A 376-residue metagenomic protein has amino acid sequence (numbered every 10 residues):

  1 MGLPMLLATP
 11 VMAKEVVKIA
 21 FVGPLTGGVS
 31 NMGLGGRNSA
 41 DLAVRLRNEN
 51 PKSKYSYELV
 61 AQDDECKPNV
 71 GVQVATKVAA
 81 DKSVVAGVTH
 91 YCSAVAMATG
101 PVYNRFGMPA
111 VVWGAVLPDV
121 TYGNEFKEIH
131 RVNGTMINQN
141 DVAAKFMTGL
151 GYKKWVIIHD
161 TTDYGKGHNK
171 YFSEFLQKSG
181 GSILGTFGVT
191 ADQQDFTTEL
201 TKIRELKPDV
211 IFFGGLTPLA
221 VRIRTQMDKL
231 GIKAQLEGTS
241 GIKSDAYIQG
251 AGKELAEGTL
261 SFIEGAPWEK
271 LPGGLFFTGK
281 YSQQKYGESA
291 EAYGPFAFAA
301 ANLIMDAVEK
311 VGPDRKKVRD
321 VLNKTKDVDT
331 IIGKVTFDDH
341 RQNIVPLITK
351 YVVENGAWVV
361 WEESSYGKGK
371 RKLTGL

Functional and structural regions predicted by a protein language model:
M1-L6: Bacterial N-terminal signal peptides
L7-A13: Sec/Tat signal peptide C-region and signal peptidase I cleavage site
A13-L376: Extracytosolic ligand-binding ectodomains
